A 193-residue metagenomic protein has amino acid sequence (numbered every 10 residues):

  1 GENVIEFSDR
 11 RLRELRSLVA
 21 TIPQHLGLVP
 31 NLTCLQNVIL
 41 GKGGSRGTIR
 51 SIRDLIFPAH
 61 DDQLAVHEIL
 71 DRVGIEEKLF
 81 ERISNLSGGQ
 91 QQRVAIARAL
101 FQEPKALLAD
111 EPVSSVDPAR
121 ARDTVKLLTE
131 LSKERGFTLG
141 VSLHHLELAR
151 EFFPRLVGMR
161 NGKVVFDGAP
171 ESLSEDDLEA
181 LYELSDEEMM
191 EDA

Functional and structural regions predicted by a protein language model:
G1-E14, D54-I56: ABC ATPase NBD Q-loop/coupling interface
I49-K78: Conserved ABC ATPase "signature" region
R82-L86, Q90: Conserved ABC ATPase signature
E103: Conserved catalytic motifs of ABC-family nucleotide-binding domains
L107-D110: Catalytic Walker B motif of ABC-type/P-loop ATPase nucleotide-binding domains
P118-R120: Helix N-cap at the start of a conserved alpha-helix in ABC-type nucleotide-binding domains
L143-H144: H-loop/switch region of ABC-family ATPase nucleotide-binding domains
